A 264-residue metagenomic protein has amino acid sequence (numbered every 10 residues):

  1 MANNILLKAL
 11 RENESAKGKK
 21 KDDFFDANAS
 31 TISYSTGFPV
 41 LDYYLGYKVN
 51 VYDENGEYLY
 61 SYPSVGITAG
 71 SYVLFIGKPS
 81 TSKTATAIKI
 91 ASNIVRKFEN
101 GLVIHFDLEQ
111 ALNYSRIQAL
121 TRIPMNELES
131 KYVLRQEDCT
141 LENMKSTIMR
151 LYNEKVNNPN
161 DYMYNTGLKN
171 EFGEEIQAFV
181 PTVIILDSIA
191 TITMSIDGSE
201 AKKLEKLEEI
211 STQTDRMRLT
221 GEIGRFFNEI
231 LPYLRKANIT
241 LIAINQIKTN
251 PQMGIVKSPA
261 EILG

Functional and structural regions predicted by a protein language model:
A2-K131, Q136, L141-Y162, L168: The Walker A/P-loop phosphate-binding site
G101-L102, A178-V183, R235-A243: Loop/turn-to-beta-strand initiation segments
E109-N113, C139-M144, I189-I192, F227 (+2 more regions): Conserved nucleotide-binding/hydrolysis micro-motifs of P-loop NTPases
K131-E142, D197-E222, I255-P259: Flexible beta-alpha connector loops of hexameric P-loop NTPases
K155, A190-I192, I196: Conserved PLP-enzyme active-site core in the AAT-like
D161-E171, R225-E229: Phosphate-interacting basic helix/loop segments used at nucleotide- and nucleic-acid interfaces
D215-G264: Phosphate-binding/switch region of NTP-binding enzymes
